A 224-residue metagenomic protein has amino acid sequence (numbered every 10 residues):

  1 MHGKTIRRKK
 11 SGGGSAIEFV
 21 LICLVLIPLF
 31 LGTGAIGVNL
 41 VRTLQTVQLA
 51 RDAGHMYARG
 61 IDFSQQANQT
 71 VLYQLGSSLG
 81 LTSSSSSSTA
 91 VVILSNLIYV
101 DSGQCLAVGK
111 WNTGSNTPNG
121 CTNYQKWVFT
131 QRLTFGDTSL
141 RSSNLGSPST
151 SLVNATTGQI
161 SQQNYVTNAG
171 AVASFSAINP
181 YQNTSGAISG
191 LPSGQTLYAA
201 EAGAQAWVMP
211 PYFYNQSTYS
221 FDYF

Functional and structural regions predicted by a protein language model:
M1-G12: N-terminal leader/signal peptides at the extreme start of proteins
G12-P28, A35-I36: N-terminal signal-anchor/signal peptide hydrophobic helix marking the start of the first transmembrane segment
I36-L40, L49-Q65, Q69-L79: N-terminal alpha-helical signal peptides/signal-anchor transmembrane segments
A53, L94, A202: Residue-level signature of catalytic and energy-coupling elements of molecular machines, predominantly ATP/GTP-dependent
Q66-G103: Extracellular/periplasmic head regions of type IV pilus-like filament subunits
V100-Q216, Y223-F224: Intrinsically disordered, low-complexity regions enriched in Pro/Ser/Thr/Gly and acidic residues
